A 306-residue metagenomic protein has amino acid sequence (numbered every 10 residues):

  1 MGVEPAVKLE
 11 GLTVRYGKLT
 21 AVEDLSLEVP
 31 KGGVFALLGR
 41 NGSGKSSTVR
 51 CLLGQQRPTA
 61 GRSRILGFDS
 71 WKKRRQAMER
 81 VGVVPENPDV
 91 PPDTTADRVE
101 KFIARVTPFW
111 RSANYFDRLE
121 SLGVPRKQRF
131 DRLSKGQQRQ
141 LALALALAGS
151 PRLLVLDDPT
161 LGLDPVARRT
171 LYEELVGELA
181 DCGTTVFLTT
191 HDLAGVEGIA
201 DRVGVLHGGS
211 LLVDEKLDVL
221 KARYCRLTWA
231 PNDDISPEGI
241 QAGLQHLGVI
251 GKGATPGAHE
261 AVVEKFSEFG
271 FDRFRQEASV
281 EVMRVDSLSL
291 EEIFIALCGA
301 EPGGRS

Functional and structural regions predicted by a protein language model:
M1-T13, E301-S306: ABC-family P-loop ATPase nucleotide-binding domain
E4-V7, V14-D201, V205-H207, V213: ABC transporter nucleotide-binding domains
T95, K216, D286-S289: Short loop/turn segments at beta->alpha junctions
S112-Y115, P237, E268: Alpha-helix initiation and N-capping motif
V124-R126, G251, V282: Residue-level detector of short coil/turn "hinge" positions at structural boundaries
R169-F266, R284: ABC transporter nucleotide-binding domain
V263-S306: C-terminal coupling/interaction segments
